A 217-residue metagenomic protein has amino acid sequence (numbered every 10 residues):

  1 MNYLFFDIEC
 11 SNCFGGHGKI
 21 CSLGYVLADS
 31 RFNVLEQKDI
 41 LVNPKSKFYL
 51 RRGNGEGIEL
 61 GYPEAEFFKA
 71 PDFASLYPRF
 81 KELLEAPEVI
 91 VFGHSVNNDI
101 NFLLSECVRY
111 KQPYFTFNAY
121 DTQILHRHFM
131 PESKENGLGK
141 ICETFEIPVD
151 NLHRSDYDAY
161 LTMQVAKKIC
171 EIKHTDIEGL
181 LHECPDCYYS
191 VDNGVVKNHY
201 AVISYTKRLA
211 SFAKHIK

Functional and structural regions predicted by a protein language model:
N2-S105, E143: Conserved non-catalytic scaffold segment of RNase H-like nuclease domains
C10-N12, I124, L161: Short, glycine/acidic-enriched loop or turn micro-motifs at the edges of active sites
V42-L60, E64-F67, T122-A159: Active-site-proximal helix-loop-helix substrate-binding element of RNase H-like nuclease domains
Y77, D156-A159, M163: Short, amphipathic alpha-helical "lid/cap" segments that border enzyme active or binding sites
D99-Y120: Substrate-recognition/cap helix-loop segment adjacent to the acidic, metal-dependent catalytic center of Asp-based
L104, M163-C170: Short, amphipathic alpha-helical segments that act as regulatory/interfacial helices in nucleotide-processing proteins
K167-K217: Acidic two-metal-ion nuclease catalytic site recognized across multiple nuclease folds, prominently DnaQ/RNase D-T
